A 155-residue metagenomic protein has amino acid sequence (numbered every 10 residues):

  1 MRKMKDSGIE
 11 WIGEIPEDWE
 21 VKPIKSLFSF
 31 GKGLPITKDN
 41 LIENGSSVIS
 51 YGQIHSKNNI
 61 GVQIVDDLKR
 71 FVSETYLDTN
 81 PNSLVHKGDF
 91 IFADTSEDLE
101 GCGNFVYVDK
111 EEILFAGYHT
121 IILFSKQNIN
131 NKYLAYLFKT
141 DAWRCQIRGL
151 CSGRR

Functional and structural regions predicted by a protein language model:
R2-K38: Non-catalytic DNA-recognition/assembly elements of restriction-modification systems
K25-N40, Q53-D89: Sequence-specific dsDNA recognition surfaces
K38, K110-E111, R155: Short proline/glycine-enriched turn/loop segments at secondary-structure junctions
I42-G45, K57, L99-G101: Short, flexible loop/turn motifs enriched in small residues
N44-S46, F115-Y118, R154: Short edge beta-strand segments in beta-sheet-rich domains
S50-Y51, F71-V72, Y76-D141: A short beta-sheet element
I60-Q63, K132-A135, R148-G149: Short, charged, solvent-exposed linker or helix-capping segments at domain edges/interfaces that act as flexible hinges
L137-R155: Specificity-determining recognition surfaces
